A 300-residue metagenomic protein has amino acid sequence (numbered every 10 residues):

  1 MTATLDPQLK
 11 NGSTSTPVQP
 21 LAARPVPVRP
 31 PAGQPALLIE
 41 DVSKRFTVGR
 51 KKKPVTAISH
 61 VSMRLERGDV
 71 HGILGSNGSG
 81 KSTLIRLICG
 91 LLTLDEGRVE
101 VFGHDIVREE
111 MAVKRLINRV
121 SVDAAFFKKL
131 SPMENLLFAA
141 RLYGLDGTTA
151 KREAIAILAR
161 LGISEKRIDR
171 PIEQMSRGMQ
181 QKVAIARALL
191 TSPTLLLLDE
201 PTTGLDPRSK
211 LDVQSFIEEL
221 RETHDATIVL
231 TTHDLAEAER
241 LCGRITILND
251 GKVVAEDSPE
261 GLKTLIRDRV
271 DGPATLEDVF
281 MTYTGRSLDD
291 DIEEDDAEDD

Functional and structural regions predicted by a protein language model:
N118, L137, R141, T149-R167: Conserved ABC ATPase "signature" region
P171-M175: Conserved ABC ATPase signature
S192: Conserved catalytic motifs of ABC-family nucleotide-binding domains
L196-D199: Catalytic Walker B motif of ABC-type/P-loop ATPase nucleotide-binding domains
L211-H224: Helical segment within the ABC ATPase nucleotide-binding domain
E256-D257: ABC ATPase "signature
